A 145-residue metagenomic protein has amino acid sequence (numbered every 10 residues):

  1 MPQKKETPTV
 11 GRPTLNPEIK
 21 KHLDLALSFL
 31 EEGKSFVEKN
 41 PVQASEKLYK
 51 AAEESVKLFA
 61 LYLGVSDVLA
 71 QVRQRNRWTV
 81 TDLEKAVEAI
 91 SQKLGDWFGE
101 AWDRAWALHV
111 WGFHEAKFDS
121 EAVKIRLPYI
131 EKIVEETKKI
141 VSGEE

Functional and structural regions predicted by a protein language model:
M1-P41: Charged alpha-helical initiation segments
L15, V37-A44, L94, D119-V123: Residue-level recognition of alpha-helical structural elements
H22, F29, F36, K47-L48 (+2 more regions): Amphipathic coiled-coil alpha-helices
G33, A44, A51, I130 (+1 more regions): Generic alpha-helical hydrophobic packing signal
P41-L61: Short, hydrophobic, well-ordered secondary-structure elements
A60-E145: Long, charged low-complexity segments
